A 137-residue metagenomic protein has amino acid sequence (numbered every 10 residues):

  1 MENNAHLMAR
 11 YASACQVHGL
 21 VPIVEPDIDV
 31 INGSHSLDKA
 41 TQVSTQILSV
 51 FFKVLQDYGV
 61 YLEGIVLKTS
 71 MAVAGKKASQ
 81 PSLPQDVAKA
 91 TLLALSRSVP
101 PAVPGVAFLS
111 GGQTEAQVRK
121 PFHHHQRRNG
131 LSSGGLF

Functional and structural regions predicted by a protein language model:
M1-Y11, Q46: Glycine-rich anion/phosphate-binding loops
N3-L7, Q16, V87, V106-L109: Non-transmembrane, interaction-prone segments in cytosolic or luminal domains
L7-C15, F51-Q56: Substrate-engagement module of ASCE P-loop NTPases
N32-F137: Active-site capping/gating regions of soluble enzymes
